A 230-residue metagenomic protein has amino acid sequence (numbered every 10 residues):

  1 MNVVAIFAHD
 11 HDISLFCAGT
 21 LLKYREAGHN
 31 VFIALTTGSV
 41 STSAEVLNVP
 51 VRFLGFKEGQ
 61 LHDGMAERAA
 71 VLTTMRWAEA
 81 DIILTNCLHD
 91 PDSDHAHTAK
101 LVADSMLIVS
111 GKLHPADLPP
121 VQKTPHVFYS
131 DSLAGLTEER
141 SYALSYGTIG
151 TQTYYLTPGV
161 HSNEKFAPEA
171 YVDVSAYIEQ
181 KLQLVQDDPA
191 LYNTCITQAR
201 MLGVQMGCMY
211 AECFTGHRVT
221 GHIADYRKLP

Functional and structural regions predicted by a protein language model:
M1-E79, I108, Q198, T215-G216 (+1 more regions): Active-site rim/loop-helix segments in enzyme catalytic domains that contact anionic ligands
M1-N2, G64-P230: Metal-dependent de-N-acetylase/amidase catalytic core
